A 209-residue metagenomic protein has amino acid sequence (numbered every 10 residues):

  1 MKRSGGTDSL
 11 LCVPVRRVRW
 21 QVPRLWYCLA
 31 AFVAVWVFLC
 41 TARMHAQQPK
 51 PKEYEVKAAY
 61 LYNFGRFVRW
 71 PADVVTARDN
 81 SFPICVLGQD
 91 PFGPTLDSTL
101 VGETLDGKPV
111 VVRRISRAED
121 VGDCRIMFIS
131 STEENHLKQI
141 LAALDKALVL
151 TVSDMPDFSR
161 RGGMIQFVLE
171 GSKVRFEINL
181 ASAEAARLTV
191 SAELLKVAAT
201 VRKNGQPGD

Functional and structural regions predicted by a protein language model:
K2-D209: Short hydrophobic alpha-helices and adjacent helix-cap/hinge residues
